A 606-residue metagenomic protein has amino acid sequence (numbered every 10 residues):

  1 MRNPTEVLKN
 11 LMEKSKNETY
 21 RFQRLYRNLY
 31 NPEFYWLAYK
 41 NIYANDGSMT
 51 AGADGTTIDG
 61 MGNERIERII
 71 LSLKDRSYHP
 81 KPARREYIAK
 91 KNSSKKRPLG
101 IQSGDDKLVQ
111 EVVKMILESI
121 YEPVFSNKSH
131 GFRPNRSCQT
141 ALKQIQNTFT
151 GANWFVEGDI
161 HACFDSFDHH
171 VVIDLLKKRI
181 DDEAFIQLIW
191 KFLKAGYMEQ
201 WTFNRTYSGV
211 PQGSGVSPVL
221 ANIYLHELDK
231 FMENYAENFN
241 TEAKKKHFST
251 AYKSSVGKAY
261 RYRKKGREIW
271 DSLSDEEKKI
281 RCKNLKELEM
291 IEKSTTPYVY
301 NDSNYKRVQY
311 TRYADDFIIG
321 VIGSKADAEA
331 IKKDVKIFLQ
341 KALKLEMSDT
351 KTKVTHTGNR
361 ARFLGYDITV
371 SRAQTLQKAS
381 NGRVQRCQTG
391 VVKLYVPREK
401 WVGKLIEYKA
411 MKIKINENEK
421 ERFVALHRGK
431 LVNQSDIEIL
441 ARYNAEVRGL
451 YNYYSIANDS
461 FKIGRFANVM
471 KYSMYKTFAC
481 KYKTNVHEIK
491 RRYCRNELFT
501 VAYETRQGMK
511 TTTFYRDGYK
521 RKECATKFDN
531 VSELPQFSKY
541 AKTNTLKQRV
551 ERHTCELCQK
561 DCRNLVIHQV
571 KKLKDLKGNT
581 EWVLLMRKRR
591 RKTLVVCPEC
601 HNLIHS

Functional and structural regions predicted by a protein language model:
M1-S606: Non-catalytic terminal/accessory segments
